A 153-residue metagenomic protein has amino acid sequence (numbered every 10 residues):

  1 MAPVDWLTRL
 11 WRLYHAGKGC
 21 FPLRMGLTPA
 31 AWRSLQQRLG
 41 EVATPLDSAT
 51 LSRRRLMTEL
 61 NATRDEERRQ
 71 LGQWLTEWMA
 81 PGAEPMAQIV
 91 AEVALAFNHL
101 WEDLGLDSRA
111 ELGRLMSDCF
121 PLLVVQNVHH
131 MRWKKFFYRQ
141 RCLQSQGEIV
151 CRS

Functional and structural regions predicted by a protein language model:
M1-F136: Hydrophobic, aromatic-lined core segments that form the binding pocket/scaffold for planar heteroaromatic ligands
K135-Q144: Short Cys/His-rich Zn2+-coordinating modules
Q146-S153: Local cysteine-cluster metal-coordination motifs and their immediate loop/turn environment, predominantly Fe-S cluster
